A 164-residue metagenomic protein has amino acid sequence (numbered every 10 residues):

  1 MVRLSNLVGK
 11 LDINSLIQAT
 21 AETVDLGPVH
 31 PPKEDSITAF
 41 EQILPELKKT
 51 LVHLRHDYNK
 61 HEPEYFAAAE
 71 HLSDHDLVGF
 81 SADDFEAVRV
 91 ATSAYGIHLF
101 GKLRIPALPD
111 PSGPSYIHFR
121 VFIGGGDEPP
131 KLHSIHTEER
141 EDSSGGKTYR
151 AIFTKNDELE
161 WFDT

Functional and structural regions predicted by a protein language model:
V2-T164: N- and C-terminal low-complexity/disordered segments
